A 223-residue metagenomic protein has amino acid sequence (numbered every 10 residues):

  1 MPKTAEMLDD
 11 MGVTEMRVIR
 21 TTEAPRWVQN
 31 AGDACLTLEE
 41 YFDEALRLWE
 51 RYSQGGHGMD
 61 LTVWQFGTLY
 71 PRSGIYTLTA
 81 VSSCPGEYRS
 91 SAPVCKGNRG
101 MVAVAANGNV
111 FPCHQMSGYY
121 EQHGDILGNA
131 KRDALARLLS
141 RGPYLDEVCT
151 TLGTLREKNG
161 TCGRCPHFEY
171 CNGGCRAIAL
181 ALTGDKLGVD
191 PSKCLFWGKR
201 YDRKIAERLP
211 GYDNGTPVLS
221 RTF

Functional and structural regions predicted by a protein language model:
M1-V110, Q115-D133: Radical SAM enzyme [4Fe-4S]-AdoMet core and its adjacent flexible, acidic and glycine-rich loops/tails across
S117-F223: Flexible mid-to-C-terminal extensions adjoining Fe-S/redox cofactors in radical SAM and related proteins
